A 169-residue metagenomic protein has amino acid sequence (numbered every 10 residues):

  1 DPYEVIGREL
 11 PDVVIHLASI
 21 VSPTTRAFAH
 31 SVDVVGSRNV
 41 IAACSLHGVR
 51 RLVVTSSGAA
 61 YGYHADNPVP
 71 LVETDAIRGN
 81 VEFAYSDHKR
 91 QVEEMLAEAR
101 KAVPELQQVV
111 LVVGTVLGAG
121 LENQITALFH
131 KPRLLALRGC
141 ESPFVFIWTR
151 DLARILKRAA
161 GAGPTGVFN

Functional and structural regions predicted by a protein language model:
D1-V35, L46, Y63: NAD(P)H-binding glycine-rich loop region in Rossmannoid oxidoreductase-like domains and their noncatalytic homologs
V13, G36-N39, R51, I77 (+2 more regions): Conserved cofactor-binding/catalytic machinery of classical short-chain dehydrogenase/reductase
V35-Y85: Conserved Rossmann-fold NAD(P)-dependent oxidoreductase catalytic core, especially the SDR/UDP-sugar
N67-V116, R138: Catalytic helix-loop patch of NAD(P)-dependent Rossmann-fold dehydrogenases
R100-T149: NAD(P)-dependent short-chain dehydrogenase/reductase
G163-N169: A recurrent short beta-strand within the Rossmann-like NAD(P)-dependent oxidoreductase core
